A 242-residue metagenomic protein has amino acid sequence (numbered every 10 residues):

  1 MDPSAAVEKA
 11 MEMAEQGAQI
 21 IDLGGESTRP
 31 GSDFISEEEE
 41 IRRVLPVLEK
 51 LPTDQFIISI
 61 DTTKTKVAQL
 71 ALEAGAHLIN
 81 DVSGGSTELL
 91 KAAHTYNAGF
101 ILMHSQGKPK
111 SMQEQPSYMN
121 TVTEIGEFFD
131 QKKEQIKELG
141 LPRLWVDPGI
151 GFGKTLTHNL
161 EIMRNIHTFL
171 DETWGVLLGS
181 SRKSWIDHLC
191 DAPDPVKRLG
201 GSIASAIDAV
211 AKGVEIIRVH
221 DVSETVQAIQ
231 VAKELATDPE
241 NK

Functional and structural regions predicted by a protein language model:
M1-K9, T28-K50, D54-I57, T65-K66 (+4 more regions): Active-site-adjacent loop and "lid" segments of alpha/beta metabolic enzymes
E8-G24, K212-G213: Catalytic domains of carbohydrate-active enzymes, especially glycoside hydrolases
G149-G151: Short strand-loop junctions, especially beta-strand C-caps/beta-turns that link beta-sheets to coils or alpha-helices
